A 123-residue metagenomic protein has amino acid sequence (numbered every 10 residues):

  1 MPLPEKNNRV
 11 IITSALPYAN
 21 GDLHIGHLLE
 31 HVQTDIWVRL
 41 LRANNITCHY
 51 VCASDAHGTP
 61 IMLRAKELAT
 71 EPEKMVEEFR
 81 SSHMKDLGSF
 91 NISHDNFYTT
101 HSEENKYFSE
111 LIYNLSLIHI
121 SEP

Functional and structural regions predicted by a protein language model:
P2-F79, Y98-I112: N-terminal catalytic cores of NTP/NDP-binding nucleotidyl/phosphoryl-transfer enzymes
W37, H83, I120: Aromatic/hydrophobic pocket-lining residues that form π-stacking "cages" and hydrophobic walls in ligand
A43, E67, S89-N91, I118: Residues at alpha-helix termini
H83-S93: A glycine-rich helix N-cap at a beta->alpha junction
D86, L115-S116: Short alpha-helical functional segments enriched in proximate histidine and acidic residues
S116-P123: Residue-level detector of conserved catalytic or cofactor/ligand-binding positions in enzyme active sites
